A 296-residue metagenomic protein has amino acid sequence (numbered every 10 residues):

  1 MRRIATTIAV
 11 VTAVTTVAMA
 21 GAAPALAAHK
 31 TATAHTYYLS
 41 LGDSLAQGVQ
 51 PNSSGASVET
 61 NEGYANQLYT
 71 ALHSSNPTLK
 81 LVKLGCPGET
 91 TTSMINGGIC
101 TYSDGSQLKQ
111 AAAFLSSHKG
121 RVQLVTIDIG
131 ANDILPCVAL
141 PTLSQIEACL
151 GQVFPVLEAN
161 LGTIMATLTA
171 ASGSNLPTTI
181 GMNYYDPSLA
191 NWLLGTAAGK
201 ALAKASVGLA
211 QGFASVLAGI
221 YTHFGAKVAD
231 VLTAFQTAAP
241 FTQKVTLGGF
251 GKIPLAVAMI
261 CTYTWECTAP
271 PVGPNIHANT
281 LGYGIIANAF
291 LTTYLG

Functional and structural regions predicted by a protein language model:
M1-A28: Secretory targeting and sorting signals
V11, A20, K83, G181 (+1 more regions): A structural preference for short, hydrophobic beta-strand core positions in alpha/beta folds
A28-G88, V125: Serine-esterase "nucleophile elbow" of acetyl-processing enzymes
N52-V58, G97-C100, P141-S144, A203 (+1 more regions): Short glycine-enriched, charge-decorated loop/helix-capping segments at active-site entrances that position
L84-T91, A234-T237: Acidic helix-start/capping segments at beta-turn-to-alpha-helix junctions
T90-D104: Structural motif
G105-I276, L291: Alpha-helical cap/lid subdomain in secreted, periplasmic, or secretory-pathway luminal O-acyl-processing enzymes
A278-L281, I286: Accessory beta->alpha helical hairpin/"wing" motif in late/C-terminal subdomains of nucleic-acid enzymes
